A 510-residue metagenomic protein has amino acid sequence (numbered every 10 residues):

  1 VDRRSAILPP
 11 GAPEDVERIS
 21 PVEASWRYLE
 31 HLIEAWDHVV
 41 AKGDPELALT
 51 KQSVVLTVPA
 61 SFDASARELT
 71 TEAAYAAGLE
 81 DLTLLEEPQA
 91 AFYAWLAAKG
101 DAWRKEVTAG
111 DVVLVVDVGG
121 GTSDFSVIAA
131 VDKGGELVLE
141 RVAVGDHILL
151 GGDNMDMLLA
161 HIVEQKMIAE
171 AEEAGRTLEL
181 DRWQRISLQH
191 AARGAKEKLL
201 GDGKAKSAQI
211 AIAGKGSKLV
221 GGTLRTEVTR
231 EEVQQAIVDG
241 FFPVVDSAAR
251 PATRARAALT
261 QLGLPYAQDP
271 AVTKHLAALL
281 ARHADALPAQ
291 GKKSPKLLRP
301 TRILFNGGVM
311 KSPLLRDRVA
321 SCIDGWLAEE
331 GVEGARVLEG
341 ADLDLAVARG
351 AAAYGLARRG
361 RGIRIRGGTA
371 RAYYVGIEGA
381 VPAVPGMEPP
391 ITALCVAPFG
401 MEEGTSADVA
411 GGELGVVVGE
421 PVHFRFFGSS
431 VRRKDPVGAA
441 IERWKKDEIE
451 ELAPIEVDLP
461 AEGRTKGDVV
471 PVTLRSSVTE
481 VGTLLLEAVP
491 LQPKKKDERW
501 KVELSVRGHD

Functional and structural regions predicted by a protein language model:
V1-D2, G100-R141, D468-L491: Gly/Thr-rich phosphate-binding beta-strand-loop-beta motif of the actin/hexokinase/Hsp70
D2-E23, E46, L150, N154-I323 (+2 more regions): Gly/charged contiguous loops adjacent to phosphate- or pyrophosphate-bearing nucleotide/cofactor binding elements
D37-D44, S53, A60-F62, T70-T122 (+2 more regions): Hydrophobic, small-residue-rich alpha-helical packing segments that form membrane-like cores
A77-A90, P265, V319-G350: Conserved phosphate-binding/catalytic loops in two-lobed NTP-binding clefts
E80, G201, I212-A286, G362-D510: Acidic low-complexity intrinsically disordered segments
L84-V116, A281-A284, Q290-S294, L345-R364: Conserved phosphate-binding catalytic cores of ATP/NTP-utilizing and phosphoryl-transfer enzymes
K133-H161, K496-D510: Short glycine-rich, Thr/Ser-proximal phosphate-binding strand/loop in the N-terminal lobe of ATP-dependent enzymes
L139-L150, E172-L180, T260, E329-E339: Short beta-alpha connecting loops at secondary-structure transitions that line or flank enzyme active sites
